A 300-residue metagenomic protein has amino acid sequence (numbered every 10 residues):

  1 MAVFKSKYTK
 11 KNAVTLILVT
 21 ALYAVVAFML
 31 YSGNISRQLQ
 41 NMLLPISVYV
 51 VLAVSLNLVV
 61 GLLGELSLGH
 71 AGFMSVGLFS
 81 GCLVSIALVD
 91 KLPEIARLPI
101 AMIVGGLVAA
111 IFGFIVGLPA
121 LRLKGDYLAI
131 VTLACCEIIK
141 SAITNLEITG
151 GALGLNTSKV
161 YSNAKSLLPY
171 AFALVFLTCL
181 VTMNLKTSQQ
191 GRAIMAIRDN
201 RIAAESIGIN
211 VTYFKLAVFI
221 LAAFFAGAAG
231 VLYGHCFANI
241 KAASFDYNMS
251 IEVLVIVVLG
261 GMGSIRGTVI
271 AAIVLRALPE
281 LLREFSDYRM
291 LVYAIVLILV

Functional and structural regions predicted by a protein language model:
M1-A24, D199-L216, L278, L282-V300: Cytosolic-side transmembrane-helix boundaries in multi-pass membrane proteins
M1-A53, S80, L92-A101: Membrane-interfacial amphipathic/re-entrant helices at transmembrane-helix boundaries
K5-Y8, G61-L66, L107-L146, L254-G261: Short loop segments and helix-boundary regions at transmembrane helix junctions of multi-pass inner-membrane proteins
S36-A87, L118-L128, T132, R201-S206 (+2 more regions): Single transmembrane alpha-helix segments in multi-pass membrane proteins
L62-I115, S158-K159, L281: Membrane-embedded helix boundary and interhelical linker motif in transport proteins
A71, F79, I103, K215-I298: Transmembrane alpha-helical segments in multi-pass inner-membrane proteins
C135-A164, Y170, G191, A238 (+1 more regions): Extracellular/periplasmic helix-loop junction at the C-terminal end of a transmembrane helix in multi-pass membrane
A164-K241: Helix-loop-helix "hairpin" substructures at the membrane interface of multi-pass membrane proteins
